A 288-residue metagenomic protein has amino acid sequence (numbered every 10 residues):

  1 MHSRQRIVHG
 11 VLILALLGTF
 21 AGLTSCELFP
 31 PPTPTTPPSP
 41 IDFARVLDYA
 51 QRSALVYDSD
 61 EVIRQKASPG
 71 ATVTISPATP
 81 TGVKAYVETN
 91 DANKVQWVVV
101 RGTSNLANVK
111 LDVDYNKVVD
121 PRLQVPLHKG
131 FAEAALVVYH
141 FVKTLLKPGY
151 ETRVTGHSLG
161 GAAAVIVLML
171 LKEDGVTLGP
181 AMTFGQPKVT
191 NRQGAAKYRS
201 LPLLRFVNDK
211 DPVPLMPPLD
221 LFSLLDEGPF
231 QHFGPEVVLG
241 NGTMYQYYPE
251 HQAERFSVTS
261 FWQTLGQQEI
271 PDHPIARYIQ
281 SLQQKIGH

Functional and structural regions predicted by a protein language model:
M1, G22-L23: Intrinsically disordered, low-complexity segments
H2-L12: Bacterial N-terminal signal peptides that target proteins for export
V11-G22: Bacterial N-terminal signal peptides
C26-T155, L159-H288: Non-catalytic, mobile gating and regulatory segments of ester bond hydrolases
